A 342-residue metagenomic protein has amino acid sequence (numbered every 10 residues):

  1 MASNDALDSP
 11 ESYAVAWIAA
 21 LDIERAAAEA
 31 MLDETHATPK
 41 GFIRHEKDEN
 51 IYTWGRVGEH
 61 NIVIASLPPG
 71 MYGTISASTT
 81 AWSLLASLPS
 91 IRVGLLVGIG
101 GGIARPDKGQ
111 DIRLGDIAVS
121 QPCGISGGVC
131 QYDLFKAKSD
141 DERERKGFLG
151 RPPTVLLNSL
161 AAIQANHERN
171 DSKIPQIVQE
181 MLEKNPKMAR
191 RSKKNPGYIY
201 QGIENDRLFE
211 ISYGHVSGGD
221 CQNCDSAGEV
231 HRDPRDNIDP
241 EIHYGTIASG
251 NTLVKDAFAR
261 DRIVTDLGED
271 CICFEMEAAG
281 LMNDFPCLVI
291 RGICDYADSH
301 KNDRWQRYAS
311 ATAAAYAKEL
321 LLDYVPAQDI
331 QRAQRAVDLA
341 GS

Functional and structural regions predicted by a protein language model:
A2-S342: Intrinsic-disorder/coil detector with helix-boundary
